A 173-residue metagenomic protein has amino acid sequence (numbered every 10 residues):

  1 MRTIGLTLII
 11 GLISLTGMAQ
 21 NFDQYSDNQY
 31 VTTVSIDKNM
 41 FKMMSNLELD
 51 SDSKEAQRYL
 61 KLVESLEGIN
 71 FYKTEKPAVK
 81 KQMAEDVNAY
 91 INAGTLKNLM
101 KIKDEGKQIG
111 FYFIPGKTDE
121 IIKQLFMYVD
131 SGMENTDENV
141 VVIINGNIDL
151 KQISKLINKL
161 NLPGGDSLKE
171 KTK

Functional and structural regions predicted by a protein language model:
M1-Y25: Bacterial Sec-dependent N-terminal signal peptides
D23-V87: Early exported N-terminus immediately downstream of N-terminal targeting peptides
L62, I69, Y90-A93, L156-K159 (+1 more regions): Structured segments of extracytoplasmic/periplasmic soluble domains in secreted or envelope-associated proteins
K80, I114-E120, K171-K173: A general structural signal for short secondary-structure boundary/capping elements
E85-G146: Surface-exposed, polar helix/loop patches in the mature regions of secreted/periplasmic/lumenal proteins that form
I143-K173: C-terminal partner/receptor-binding element of secreted or periplasmic proteins
